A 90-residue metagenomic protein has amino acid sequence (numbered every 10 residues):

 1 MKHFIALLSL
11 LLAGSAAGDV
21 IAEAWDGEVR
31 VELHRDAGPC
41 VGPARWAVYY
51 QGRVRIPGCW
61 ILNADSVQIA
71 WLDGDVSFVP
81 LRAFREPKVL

Functional and structural regions predicted by a protein language model:
M1-F4: Positively charged n-region of N-terminal signal peptides that target proteins for export
L8-A17: N-terminal signal peptide c-region/cleavage motif recognized by signal peptidases
G18-L90: Post-signal/leader-peptide non-cytosolic segments of secretory proteins
